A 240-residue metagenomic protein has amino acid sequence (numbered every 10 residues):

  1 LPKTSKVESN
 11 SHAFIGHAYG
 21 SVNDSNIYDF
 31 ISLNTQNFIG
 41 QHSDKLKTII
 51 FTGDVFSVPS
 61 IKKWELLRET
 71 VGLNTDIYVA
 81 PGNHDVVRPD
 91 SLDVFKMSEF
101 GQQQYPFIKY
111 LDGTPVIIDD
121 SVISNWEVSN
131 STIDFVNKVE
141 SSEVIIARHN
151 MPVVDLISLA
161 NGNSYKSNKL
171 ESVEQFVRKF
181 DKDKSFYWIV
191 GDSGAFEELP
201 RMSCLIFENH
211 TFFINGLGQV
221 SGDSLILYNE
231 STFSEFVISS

Functional and structural regions predicted by a protein language model:
L1-W64: N-terminal active-site segment of His-dependent metallophosphoesterases
S11-L33, V86-F100, W126-E127, D155-Y165: Acidic/histidine-rich helix-loop elements that form or flank divalent-metal/phosphate-binding sites at the catalytic
H17, G53-D54, G82-N83, H149 (+1 more regions): Active-site glycine-centered loops adjacent to acidic/histidine catalytic or metal-binding residues that shape
G20, F56-S57, D85, P152 (+1 more regions): Short active-site segment of divalent metal-dependent hydrolases/proteases that encodes the spacing between
H42, T52, E140-N161: Short acidic, glycine-rich surface-loop motifs adjacent to enzyme active sites
I61-K138, E143, K166-S185, S193-E235: Extended active-site neighborhood of metal-dependent phosphoesterases/phosphodiesterases
V237-S240: Short, solvent-exposed aromatic-acidic interface loops
